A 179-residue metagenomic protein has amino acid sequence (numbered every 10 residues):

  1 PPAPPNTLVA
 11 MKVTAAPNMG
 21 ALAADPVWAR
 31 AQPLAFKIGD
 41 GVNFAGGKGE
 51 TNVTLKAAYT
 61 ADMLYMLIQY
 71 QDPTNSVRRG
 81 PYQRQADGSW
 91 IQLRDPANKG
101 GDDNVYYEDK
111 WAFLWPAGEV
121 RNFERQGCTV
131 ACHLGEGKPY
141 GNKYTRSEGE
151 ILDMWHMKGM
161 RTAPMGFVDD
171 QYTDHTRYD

Functional and structural regions predicted by a protein language model:
P1-A24, A29: N-terminal pre-domain segments of enzymes
A29-D179: Surface-exposed, glycine/proline- and aromatic-rich loop segments on solvent-exposed faces across compartments
